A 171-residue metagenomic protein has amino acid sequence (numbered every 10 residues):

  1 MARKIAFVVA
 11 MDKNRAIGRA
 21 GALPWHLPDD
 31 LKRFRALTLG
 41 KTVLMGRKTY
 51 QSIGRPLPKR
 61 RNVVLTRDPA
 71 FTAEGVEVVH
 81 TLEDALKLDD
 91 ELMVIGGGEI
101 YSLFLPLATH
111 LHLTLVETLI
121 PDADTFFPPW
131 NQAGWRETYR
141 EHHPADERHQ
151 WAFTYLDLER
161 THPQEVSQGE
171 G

Functional and structural regions predicted by a protein language model:
A2, V8-T42, R47-P163: Flexible, gly/pro- and Lys/Arg-enriched active-site loops
Q164-G171: Flexible, glycine-/basic-rich loop-and-beta segments that form/coincide with the SAM-dependent methyltransferase
